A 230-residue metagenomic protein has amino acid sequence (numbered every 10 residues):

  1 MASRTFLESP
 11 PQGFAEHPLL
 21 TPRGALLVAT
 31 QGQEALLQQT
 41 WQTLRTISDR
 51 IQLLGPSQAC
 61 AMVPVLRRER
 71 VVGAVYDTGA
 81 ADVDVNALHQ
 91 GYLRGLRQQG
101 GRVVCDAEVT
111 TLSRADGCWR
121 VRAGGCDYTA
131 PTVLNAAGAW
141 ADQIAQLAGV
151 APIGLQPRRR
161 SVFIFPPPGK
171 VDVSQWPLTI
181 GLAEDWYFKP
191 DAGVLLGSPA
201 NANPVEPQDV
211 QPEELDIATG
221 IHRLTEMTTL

Functional and structural regions predicted by a protein language model:
M1-M62, D185-Y187: Dinucleotide-binding Rossmann-like beta1-alpha1 core, especially the glycine-rich loop that anchors the ADP
L20, T111-S113, R122, D127-T129 (+2 more regions): Well-ordered beta-strand positions
L27, R120, V162-I164, Y187: Conserved hydrophobic/aromatic beta-strand scaffold that supports enzyme active sites
L27-L36, V75-R94, Q211-A218: Short beta-strand to alpha-helix junction loop
V75-T132: Helical element adjacent to the flavin cofactor pocket in flavoenzyme catalytic cores
C126-P177, L230: Central helical "cap/lid" subdomain
P152-G154, P168-L230: Active-site lid/adjacent beta-loop-alpha segment flanking the redox-cofactor pocket in flavoenzymes
